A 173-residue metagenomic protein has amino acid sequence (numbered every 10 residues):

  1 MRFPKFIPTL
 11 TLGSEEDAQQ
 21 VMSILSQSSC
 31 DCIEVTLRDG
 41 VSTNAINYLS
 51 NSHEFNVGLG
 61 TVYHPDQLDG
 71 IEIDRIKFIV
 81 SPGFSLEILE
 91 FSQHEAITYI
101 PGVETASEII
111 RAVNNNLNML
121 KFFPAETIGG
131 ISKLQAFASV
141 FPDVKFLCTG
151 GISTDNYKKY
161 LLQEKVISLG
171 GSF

Functional and structural regions predicted by a protein language model:
M1-K77, F84, Q93-H94, D143 (+2 more regions): Conserved N-terminal beta1-alpha1 strand-loop-helix module at the mouth
I7, G58, I79-V80, I100 (+2 more regions): Structural detector of well-ordered beta-strand residues that form the stable sheet scaffold of enzyme domains
L37, T61, P82-F84, E104-T105 (+3 more regions): Short secondary-structure boundary segments
Y48-S50, D74, E95-I97, N115-N118 (+1 more regions): Short low-complexity, flexible loop/linker segments enriched in glycine and/or proline with clustered acidic
F78-I88, K121-I131, E164-F173: Glycine-rich phosphate-binding active-site loops on the catalytic face of alpha/beta enzymes
S85-N115, F123-I128: Histidine/lysine/aspartate-rich catalytic loop segments that bind and position anionic ligands
I128, Q135-V140: A charged, well-structured terminal subsegment
A138-F173: Hydrophobic secondary-structure block in the mid-to-C-terminal portion of proteins
